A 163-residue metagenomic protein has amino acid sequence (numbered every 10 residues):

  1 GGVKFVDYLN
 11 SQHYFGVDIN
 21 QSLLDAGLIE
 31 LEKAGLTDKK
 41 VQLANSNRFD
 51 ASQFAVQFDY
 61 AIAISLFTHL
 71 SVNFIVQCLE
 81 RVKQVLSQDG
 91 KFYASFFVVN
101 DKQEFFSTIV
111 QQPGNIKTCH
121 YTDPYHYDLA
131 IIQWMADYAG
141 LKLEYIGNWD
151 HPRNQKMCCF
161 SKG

Functional and structural regions predicted by a protein language model:
G1-Q53, V72-Q77, R81, K91-G163: Class I (Rossmann-like) S-adenosyl-L-methionine-dependent methyltransferase catalytic domain, capturing the SAM-binding
F58-D59: Local beta-strand N-terminus motif with an aromatic residue
I62-A63: A conserved beta-strand element that flanks and buttresses the S-adenosyl-L-methionine
L66: Conserved sequence/active-site signature of Rossmann-fold short-chain dehydrogenase/reductase
L70-S71, L86-Q88: Helix-to-beta-strand junctions that scaffold the AdoMet/dcAdoMet cofactor pocket in Class I SAM-dependent enzymes
